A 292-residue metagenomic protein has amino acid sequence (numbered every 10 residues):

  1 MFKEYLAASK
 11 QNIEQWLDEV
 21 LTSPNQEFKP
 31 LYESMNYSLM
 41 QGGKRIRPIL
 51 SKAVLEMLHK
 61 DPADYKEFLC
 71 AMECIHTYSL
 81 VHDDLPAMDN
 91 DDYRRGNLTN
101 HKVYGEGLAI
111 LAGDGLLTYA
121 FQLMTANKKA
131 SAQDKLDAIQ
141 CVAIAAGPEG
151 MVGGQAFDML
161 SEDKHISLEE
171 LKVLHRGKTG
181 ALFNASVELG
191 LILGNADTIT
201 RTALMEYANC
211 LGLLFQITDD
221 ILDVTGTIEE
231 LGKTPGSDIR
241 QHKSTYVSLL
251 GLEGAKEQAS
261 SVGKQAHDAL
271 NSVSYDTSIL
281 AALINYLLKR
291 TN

Functional and structural regions predicted by a protein language model:
M1-Q11, Q15: N-terminal leader/targeting segments and the immediately adjacent pre-domain N-terminus
N12, W16, L21, N25-L270 (+2 more regions): Mg2+-dependent prenyl diphosphate-binding active-site environment of isoprenoid biosynthetic enzymes
T291-N292: Short cytosolic juxtamembrane segments of multi-pass membrane proteins
